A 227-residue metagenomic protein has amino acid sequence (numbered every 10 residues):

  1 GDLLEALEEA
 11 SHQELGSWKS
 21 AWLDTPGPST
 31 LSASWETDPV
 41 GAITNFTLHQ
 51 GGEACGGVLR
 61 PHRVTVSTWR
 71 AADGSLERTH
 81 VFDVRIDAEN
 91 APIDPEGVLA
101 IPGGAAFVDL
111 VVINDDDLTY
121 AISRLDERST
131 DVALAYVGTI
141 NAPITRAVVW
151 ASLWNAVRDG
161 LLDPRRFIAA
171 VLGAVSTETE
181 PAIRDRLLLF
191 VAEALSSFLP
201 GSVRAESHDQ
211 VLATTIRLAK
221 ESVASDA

Functional and structural regions predicted by a protein language model:
G1-A227: Non-catalytic accessory/interaction domains
